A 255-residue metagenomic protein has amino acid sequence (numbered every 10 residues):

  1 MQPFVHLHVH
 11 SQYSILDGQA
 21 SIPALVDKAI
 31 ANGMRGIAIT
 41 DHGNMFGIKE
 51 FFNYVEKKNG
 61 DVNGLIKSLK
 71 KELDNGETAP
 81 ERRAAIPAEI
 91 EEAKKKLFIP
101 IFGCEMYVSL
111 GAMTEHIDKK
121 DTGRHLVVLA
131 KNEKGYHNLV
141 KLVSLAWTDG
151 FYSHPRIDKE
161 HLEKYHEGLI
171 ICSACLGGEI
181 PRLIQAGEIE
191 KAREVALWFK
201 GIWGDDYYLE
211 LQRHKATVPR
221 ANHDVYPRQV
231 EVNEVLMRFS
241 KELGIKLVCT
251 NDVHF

Functional and structural regions predicted by a protein language model:
M1-F255: Phosphodiester-processing cores and adjacent nucleic acid-binding clamps
